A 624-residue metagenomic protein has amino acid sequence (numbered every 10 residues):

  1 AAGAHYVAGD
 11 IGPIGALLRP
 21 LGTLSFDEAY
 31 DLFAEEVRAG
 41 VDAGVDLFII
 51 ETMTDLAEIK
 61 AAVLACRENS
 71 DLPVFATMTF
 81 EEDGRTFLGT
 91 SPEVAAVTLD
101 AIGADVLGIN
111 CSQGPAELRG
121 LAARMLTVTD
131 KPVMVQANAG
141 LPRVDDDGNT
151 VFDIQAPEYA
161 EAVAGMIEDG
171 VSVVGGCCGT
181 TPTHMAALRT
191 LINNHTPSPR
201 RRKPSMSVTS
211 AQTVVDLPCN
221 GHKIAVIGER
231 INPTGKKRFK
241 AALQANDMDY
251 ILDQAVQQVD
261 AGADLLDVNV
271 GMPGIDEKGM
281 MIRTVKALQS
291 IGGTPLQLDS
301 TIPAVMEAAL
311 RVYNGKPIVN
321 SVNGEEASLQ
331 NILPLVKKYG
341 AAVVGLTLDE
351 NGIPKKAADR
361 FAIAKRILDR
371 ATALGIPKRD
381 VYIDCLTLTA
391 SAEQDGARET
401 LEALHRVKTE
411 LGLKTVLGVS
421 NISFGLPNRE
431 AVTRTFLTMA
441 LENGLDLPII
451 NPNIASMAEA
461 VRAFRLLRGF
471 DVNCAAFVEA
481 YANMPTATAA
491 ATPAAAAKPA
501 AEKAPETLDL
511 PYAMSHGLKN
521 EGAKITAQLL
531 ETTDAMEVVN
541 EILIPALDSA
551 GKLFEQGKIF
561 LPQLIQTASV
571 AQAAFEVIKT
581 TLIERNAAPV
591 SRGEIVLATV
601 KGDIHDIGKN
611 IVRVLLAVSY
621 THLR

Functional and structural regions predicted by a protein language model:
A1-G3, K60-A76, M125-A137, L188-R201 (+4 more regions): Alpha-helix-loop-beta-strand connector modules within alpha/beta enzyme cores
A16-L32, T79-T90, D145-P157, V226-D253 (+3 more regions): Active-site mouth loops of central-metabolism enzymes
V45-K60, I109, P182, A263-G292 (+2 more regions): Glycine-rich, proline-tolerant flexible connector loops at the mouths of alpha/beta enzymes
T54-R67, G114-T127, T181-A186, I275-I282 (+3 more regions): Active-site-adjacent beta->alpha loops and helix N-cap segments on the catalytic face of soluble alpha/beta enzymes
F80-V173, T180-L188, H195-S198, Y339-P485: Catalytic alpha/beta core domains of metabolic enzymes, predominantly
R202-L243, I251, V259, L417-E541 (+1 more regions): Active-site loops and adjacent core secondary-structure elements that bind or stabilize anionic groups
Y250-S290, S300, T492-D603, K609-I611: Terminal or standalone catalytic/regulatory effector modules within metabolic enzymes and repeat proteins
T621-H622: Conserved small/polar residues in nucleotide/adenosyl-binding loops
